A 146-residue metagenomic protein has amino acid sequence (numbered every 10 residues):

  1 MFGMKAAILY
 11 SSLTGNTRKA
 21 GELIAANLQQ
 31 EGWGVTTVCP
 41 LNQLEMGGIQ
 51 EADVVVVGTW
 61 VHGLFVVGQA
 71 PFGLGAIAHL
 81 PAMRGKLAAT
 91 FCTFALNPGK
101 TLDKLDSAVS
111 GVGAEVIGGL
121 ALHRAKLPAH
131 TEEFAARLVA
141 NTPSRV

Functional and structural regions predicted by a protein language model:
M1, L9-S11, L64-F65, C92: Short secondary-structure boundary micro-motifs
F2-L28: N-terminal beta1-alpha1 ligand-phosphate binding loop
L9, V38-C39: The conserved SAM/SAH-binding core of class I Rossmann-like methyltransferase domains, concentrating on the hydrophobic
N16-K19, N27-V38, G48-V146: FMN-binding flavodoxin-like domain, especially the glycine-rich phosphate-binding loop
